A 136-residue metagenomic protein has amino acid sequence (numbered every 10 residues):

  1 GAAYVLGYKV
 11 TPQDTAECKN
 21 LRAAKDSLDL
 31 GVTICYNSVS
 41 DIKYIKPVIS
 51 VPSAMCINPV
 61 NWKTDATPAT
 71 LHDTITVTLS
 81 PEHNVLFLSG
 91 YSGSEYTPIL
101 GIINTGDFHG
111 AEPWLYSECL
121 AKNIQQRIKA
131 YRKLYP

Functional and structural regions predicted by a protein language model:
G1-A130, L134-Y135: Surface cap/lid and interfacial helix-loop subdomains adjacent to catalytic sites that gate substrate access
